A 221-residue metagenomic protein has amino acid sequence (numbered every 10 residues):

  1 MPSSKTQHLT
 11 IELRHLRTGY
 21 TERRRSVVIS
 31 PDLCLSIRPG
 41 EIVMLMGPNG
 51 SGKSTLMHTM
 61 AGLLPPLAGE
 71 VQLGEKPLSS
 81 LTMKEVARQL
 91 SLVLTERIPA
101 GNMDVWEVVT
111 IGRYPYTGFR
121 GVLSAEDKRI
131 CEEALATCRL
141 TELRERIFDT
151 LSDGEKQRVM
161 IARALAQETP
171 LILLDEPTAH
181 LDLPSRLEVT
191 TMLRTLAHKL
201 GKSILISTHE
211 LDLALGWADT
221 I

Functional and structural regions predicted by a protein language model:
M46-P48: The feature captures the beta-strand-to-loop junction immediately N-terminal to the Walker
A61: Helix-to-loop junction immediately C-terminal to a conserved catalytic motif
G69-P77, V86: Conserved ABC transporter NBD signature motif
T110, A125-L143: Conserved ABC ATPase "signature" region
I147-L151: Conserved ABC ATPase signature
I172-D175: Catalytic Walker B motif of ABC-type/P-loop ATPase nucleotide-binding domains
T208-H209: H-loop/switch region of ABC-family ATPase nucleotide-binding domains
